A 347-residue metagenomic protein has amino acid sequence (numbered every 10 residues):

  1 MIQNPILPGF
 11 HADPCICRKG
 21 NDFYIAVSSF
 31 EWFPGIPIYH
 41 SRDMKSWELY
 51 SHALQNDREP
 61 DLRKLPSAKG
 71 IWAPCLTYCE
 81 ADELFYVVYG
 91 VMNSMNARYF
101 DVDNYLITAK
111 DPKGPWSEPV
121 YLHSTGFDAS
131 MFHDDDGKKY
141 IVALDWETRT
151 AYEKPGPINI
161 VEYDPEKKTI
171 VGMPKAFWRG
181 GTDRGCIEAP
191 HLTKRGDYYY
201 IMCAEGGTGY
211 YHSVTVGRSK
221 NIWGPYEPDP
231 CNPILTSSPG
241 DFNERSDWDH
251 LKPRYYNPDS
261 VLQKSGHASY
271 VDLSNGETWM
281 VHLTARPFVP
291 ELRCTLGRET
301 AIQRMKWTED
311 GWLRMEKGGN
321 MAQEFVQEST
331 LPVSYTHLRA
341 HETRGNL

Functional and structural regions predicted by a protein language model:
M1-C17, K45-T77, K113-H133, P165-K194 (+2 more regions): Surface loop/turn signatures of beta-propeller and other carbohydrate-active proteins
C17-W32, W72-N96, E118-L122, S130-Y152 (+3 more regions): Hydrophobic core segments of beta-strands in well-ordered, beta-rich domains
S28-A53: Beta-propeller domains
P34-P37, Y99-D103, T150-N159, Y210-V216 (+2 more regions): Structural motif
P37-H40, L49, C75, M92 (+5 more regions): Beta-propeller blade termini and top-face loops
H40-M44, A109-K113, E162-T169, G217-P225 (+1 more regions): Short loop/turn segments immediately following beta-strands, especially the blade-tip and inter-blade linker loops
R254-R298: Repeat-solenoid scaffold signature
T336-G345: Conserved small/polar residues in nucleotide/adenosyl-binding loops
